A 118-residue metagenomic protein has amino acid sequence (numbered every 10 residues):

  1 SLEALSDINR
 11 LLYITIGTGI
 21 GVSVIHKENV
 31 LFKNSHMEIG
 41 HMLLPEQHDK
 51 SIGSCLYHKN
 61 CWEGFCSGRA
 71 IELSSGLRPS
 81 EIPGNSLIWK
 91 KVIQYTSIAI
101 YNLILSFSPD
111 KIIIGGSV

Functional and structural regions predicted by a protein language model:
L2-L12, V24, N29-V30, L43-V118: ATP-binding/phosphotransfer module of carbohydrate and carboxylate kinases, centering on a glycine-rich
G17: Conserved catalytic/binding loops enriched for acidic/polar residues
I20-V22: Active-site histidine-anchored catalytic micro-motif
F32-N34: A short alpha->loop->secondary-structure connector
M37-G40: A short acidic/small-residue loop/turn micro-motif
